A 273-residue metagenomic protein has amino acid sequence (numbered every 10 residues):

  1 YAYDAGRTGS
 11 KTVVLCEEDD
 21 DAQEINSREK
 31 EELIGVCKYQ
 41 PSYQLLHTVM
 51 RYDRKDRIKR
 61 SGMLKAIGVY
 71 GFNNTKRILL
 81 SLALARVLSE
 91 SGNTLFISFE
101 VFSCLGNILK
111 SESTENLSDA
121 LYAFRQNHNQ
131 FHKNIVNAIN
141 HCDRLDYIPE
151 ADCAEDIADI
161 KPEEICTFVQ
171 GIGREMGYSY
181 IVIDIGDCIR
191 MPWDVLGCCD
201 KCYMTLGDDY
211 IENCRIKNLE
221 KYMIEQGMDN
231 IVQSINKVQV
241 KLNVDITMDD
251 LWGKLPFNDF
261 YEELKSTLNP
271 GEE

Functional and structural regions predicted by a protein language model:
Y1-A2, V13-E17, G68-Y70, I97 (+3 more regions): Conserved beta-strand segments of the P-loop GTPase G domain that flank and frequently precede/overlap
T8-A66: Extreme N-terminal, non-catalytic leader segments that precede Walker-type/kinase nucleotide-binding cores
G9-K11, C16-E18, K30-E32, S91-G92 (+3 more regions): Short, well-ordered alpha-helix to beta-strand connector turns
M63-L109: Walker A/P-loop phosphate-binding motif and the immediately C-terminal alpha-helix
S91-Y147: Phosphate-binding loop that captures ATP/GTP phosphates
Q130-I139, P149-I185: Cytosolic-facing regulatory segments adjacent to core modules
T167-N258: Conserved catalytic-core segment of NTP-binding enzymes
L251-E273: NTP-binding/hydrolysis catalytic cores, primarily Walker-type P-loop NTPases
